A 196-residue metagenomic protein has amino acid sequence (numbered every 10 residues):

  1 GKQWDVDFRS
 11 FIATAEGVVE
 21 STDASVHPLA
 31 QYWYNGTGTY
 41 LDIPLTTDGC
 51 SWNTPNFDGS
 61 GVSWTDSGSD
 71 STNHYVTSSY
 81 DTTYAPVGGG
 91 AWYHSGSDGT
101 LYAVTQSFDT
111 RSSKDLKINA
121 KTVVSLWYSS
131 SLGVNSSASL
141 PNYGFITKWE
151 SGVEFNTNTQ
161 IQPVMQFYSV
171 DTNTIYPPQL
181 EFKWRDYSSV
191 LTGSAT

Functional and structural regions predicted by a protein language model:
G1-T196: Secreted, disulfide-rich extracellular signaling modules
